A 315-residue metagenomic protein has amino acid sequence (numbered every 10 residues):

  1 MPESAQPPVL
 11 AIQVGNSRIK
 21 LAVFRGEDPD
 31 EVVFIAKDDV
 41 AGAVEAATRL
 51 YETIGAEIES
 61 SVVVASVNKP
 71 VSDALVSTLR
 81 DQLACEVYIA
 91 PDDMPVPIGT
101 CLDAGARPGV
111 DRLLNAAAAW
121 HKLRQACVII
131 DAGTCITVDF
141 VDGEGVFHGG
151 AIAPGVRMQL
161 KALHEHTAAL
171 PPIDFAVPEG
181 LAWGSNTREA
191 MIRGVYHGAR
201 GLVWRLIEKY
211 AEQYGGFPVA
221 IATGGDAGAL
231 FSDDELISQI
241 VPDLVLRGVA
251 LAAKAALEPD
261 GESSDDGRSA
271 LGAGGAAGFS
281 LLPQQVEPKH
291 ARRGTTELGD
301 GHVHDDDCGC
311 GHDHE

Functional and structural regions predicted by a protein language model:
P2-A56, G145-P171, V177, E189: Short glycine-rich, Thr/Ser-proximal phosphate-binding strand/loop in the N-terminal lobe of ATP-dependent enzymes
V9-Q13, V63, C127-D131, I221: Short glycine-aspartate micro-motif
V33, E179-V219, A229, I237-Q239: Adenine-nucleotide phosphate-binding core of ATP-dependent small-molecule kinases
V44-S61, Q82, L206-P218: Phosphate/pyrophosphate-binding loops at sites that engage ATP/ADP/AMP, CoA/4′-phosphopantetheine, polyphosphate
E57-N68, E86-Y88, Y214-G225: Short glycine-rich phosphate-binding loop at a beta-alpha junction
C85-I89, M94-T167, Y196-I207: Phosphate-binding/catalytic loop of phosphoryl-transfer enzymes
L113, A168, S238-P283: Glycine-rich phosphate-binding/hydrolytic loop that grips phosphoryl groups
P288-E315: Histidine-centered metal-binding segments
